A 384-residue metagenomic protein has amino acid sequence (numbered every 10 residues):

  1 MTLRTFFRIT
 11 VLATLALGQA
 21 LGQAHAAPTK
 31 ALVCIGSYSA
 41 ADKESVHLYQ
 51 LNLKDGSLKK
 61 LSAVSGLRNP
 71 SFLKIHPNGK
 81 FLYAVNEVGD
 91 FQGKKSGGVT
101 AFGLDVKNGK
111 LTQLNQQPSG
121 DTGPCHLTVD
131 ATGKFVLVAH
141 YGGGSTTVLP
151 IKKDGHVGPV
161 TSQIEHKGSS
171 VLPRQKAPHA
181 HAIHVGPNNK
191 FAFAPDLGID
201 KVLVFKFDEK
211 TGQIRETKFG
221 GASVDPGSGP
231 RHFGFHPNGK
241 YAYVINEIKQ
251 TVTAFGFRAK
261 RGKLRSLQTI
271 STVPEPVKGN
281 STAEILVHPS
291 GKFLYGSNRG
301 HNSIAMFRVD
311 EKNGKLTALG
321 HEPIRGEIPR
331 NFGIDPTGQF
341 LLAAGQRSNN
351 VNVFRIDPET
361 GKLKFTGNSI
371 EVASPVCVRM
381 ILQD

Functional and structural regions predicted by a protein language model:
A27-T29, H76-G79, V129-G133, P187-N188 (+4 more regions): Residue-level detector of Asp-centered blade-edge/turn motifs that repeat once per structural unit in beta-propeller
S39-D42, E87-G93, G142-S145, I199-K201 (+3 more regions): Short glycine/acidic-enriched loop and turn motifs that connect beta-strands
Q50-G56, F102-G109, V148-P159, F205-I214 (+3 more regions): Short loop/turn segments immediately following beta-strands, especially the blade-tip and inter-blade linker loops
K59-S65, T112-Q117, S162, G168-P173 (+4 more regions): A short beta-strand motif characteristic of beta-propeller blades
G109-A182: Asp-box/WD-like beta-propeller blade repeats and closely related beta-sheet repeat scaffolds
N280-Q346: Loop/turn-rich, solvent-exposed surfaces of beta-rich toroidal or solenoidal domains
